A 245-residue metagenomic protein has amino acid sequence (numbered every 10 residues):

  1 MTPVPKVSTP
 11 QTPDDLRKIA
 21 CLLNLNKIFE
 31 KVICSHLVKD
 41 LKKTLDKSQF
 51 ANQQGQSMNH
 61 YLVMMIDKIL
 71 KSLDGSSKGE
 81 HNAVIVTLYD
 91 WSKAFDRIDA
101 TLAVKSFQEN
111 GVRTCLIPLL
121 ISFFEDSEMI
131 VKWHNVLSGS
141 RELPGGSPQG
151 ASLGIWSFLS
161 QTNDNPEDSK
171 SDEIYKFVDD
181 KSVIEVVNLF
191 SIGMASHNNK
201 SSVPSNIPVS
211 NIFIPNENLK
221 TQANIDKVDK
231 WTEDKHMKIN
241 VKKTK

Functional and structural regions predicted by a protein language model:
M1-P148, E185: Conserved pre-catalytic core of RNA-dependent polymerases
K18-L22, G146-Q149, S191, S196-N198 (+1 more regions): Short histidine-centered catalytic/ligand-binding loop motif
I33-F50, L73-K78, I155-V209: Active-site palm subdomain of RNA-directed nucleic acid polymerases
M65, S157-Q161, E217-N224: Hydrophobic alpha-helical membrane-association signature
I66, L70, P166, D226-E233: Structural signal for well-ordered, non-membrane alpha-helices
G79-V84, D172, N240-K245: Short amphipathic alpha-helical interface segments
D126-S127, E233-K235: Conserved cytochrome P450 K-helix E-x-x-R motif and the immediately C-terminal K′/meander segment
N135-L137, S201, I207-P208, F213 (+3 more regions): Short, conserved micro-motifs composed of acidic
